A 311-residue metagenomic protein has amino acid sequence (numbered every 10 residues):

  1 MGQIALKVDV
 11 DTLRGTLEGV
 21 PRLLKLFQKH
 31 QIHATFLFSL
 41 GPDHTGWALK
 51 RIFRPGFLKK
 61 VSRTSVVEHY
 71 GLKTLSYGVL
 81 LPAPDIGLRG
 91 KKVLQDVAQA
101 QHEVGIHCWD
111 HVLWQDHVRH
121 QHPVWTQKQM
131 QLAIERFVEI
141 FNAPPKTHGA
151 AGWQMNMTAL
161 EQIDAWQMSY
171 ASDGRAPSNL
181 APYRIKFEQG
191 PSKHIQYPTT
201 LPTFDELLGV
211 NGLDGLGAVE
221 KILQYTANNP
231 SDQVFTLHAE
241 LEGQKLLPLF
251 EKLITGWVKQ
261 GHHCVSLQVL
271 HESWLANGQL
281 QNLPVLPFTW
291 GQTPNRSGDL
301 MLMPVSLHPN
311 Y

Functional and structural regions predicted by a protein language model:
M1-T147, G152-I195, L213-F235, E242-Y311: Catalytic alpha-helical scaffold of carbohydrate-active enzymes acting on polysaccharides/glycoconjugates
Q196-V210: Positively charged, amphipathic and often flexible ligand-engagement surfaces
P202, E240-E242: Short, glycine-/Ser/Thr-/acidic-enriched flexible segments
